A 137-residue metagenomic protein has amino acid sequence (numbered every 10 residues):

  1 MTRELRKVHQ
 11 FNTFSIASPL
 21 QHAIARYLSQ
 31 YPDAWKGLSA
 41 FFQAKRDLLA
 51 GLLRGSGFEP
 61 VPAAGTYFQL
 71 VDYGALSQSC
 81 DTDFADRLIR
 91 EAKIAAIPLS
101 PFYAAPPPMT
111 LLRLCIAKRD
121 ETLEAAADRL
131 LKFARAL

Functional and structural regions predicted by a protein language model:
M1-L137: PLP-dependent class I/II
